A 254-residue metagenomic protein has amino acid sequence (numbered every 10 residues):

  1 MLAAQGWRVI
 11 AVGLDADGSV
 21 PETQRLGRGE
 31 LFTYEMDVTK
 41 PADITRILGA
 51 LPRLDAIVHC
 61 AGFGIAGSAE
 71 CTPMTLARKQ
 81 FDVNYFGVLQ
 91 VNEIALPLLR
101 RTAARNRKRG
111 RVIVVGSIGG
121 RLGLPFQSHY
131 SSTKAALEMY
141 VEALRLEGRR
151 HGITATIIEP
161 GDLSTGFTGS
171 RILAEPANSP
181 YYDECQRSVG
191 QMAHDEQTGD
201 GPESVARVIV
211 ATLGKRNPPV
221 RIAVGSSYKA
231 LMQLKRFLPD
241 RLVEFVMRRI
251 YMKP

Functional and structural regions predicted by a protein language model:
M1-I10: Canonical Rossmann dinucleotide-binding motif of NAD(H)/NADP(H)-dependent dehydrogenases/reductases, specifically
C60-I65: Conserved NAD(P)H cofactor-binding loop of Rossmann-fold oxidoreductase domains
S68-A69, P73-R78: Substrate-binding pocket helix/loop in short-chain dehydrogenase/reductase
N92, T133-A136: Active-site helix of classical SDR
N92-E93, E142: A short, exposed helix-loop element centered on a Lys and neighboring polar residues
S117: Residue(s) in the substrate-gating loop at a strand-loop-helix junction that position the organic substrate next
R150-P219: SDR active-site lid
